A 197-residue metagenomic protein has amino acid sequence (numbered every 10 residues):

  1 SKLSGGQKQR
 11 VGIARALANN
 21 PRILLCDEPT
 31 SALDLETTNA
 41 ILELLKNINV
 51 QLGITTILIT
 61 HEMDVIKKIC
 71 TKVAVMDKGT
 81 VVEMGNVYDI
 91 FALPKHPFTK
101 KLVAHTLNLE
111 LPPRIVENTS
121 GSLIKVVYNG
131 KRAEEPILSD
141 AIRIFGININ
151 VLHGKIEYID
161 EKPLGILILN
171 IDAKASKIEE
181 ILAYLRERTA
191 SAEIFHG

Functional and structural regions predicted by a protein language model:
S1, N19: Conserved signature/switch motifs of ABC ATPase nucleotide-binding domains
I13: Hydrophobic anchor residue at the start of the ABC signature
L24-D27: Catalytic Walker B motif of ABC-type/P-loop ATPase nucleotide-binding domains
L35-T37: Helix N-cap at the start of a conserved alpha-helix in ABC-type nucleotide-binding domains
N39-L52, D64: Helical segment within the ABC ATPase nucleotide-binding domain
I66-K68: A short, surface-exposed alpha-helical micro-motif characterized by mixed small hydrophobic and charged/polar residues
M84-G85, L93: ABC ATPase "signature
